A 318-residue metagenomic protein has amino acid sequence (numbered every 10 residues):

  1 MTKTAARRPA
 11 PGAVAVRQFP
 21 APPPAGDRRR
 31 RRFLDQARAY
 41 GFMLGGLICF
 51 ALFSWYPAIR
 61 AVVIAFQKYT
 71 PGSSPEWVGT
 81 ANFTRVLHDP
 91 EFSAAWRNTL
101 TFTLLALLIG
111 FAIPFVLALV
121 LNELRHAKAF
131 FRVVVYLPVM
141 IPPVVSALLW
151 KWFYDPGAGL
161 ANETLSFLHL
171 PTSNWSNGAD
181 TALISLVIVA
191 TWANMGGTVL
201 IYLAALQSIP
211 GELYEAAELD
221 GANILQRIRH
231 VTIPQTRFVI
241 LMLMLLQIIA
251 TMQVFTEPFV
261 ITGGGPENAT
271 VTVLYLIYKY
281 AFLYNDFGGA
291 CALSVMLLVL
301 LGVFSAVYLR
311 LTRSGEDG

Functional and structural regions predicted by a protein language model:
M1-L34: Short, Lys/Arg-rich, polar N-terminal cytosolic tail immediately upstream of the first transmembrane signal-anchor
D35-G318: A structural signal for multi-pass alpha-helical bundles of membrane permease subunits that mediate small-molecule
